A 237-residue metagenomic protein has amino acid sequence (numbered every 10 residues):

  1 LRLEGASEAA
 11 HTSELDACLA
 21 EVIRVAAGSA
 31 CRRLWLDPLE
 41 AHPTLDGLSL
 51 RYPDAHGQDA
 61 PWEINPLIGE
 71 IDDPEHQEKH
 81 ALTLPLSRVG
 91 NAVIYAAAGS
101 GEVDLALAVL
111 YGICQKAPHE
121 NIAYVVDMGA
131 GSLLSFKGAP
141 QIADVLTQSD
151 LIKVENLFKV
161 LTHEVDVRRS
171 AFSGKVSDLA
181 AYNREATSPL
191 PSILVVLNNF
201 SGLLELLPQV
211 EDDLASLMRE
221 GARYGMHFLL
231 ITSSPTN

Functional and structural regions predicted by a protein language model:
L1-R88, V210-D212: Conserved P-loop NTPase motor module
D59-S177, T187-N237: P-loop NTPase catalytic phosphate-binding loop
A180-N183: Glycine/charge-rich, flexible interdomain linkers and switch-proximal surface loops that mediate coupling
